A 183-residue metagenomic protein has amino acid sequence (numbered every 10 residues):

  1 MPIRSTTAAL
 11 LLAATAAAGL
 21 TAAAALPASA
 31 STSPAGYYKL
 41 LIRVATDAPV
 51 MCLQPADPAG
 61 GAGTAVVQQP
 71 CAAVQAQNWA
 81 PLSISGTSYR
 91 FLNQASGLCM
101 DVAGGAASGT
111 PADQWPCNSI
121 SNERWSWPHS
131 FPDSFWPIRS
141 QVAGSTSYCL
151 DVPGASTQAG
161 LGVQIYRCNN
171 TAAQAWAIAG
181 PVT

Functional and structural regions predicted by a protein language model:
M1-A30: Secretory targeting and sorting signals
S31-G61, N78-A106, R124-S156, A175-T183: Extracellular glycan-recognition/adhesion modules and their associated mucin-like linkers
G60-A80, A107-I120, R124-S126, T157-T171: Short, tandemly repeated low-complexity microdomains enriched for cysteine and small residues
